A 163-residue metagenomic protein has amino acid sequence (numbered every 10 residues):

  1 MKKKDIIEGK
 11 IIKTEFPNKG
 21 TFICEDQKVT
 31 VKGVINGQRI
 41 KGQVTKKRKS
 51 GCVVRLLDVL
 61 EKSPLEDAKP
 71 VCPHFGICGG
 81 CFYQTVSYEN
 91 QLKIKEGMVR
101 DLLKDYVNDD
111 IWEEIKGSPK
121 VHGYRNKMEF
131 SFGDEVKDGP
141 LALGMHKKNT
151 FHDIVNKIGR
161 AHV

Functional and structural regions predicted by a protein language model:
M1-H162: SAM-dependent transferase fold signal centered on methyltransferase-like domains, encompassing both Class I
